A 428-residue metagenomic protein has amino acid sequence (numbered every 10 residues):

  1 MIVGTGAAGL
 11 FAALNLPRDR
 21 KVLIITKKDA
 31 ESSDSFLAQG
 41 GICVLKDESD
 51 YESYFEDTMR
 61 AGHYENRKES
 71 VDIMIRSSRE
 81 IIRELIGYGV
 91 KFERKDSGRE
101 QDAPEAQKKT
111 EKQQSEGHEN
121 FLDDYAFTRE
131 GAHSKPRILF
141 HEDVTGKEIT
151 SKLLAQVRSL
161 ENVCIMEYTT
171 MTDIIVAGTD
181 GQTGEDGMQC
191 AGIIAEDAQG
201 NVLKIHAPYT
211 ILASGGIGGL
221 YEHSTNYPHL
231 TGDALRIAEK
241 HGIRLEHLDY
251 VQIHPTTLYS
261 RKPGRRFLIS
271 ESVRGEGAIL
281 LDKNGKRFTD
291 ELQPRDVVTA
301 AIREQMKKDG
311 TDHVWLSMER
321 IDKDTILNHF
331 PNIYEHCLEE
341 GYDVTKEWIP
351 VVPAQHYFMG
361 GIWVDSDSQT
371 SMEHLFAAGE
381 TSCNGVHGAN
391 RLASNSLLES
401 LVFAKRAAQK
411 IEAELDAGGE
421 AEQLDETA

Functional and structural regions predicted by a protein language model:
M1-I24: N-terminal Rossmann-like FAD-binding beta1-loop-alpha1 element of flavoenzymes
P17-I42: Glycine-rich FAD pyrophosphate-binding loop
A30, I237, I243-I349, K410 (+1 more regions): An anion/pyrophosphate-binding glycine-rich loop and adjacent beta-alpha core in soluble alpha-beta enzymes
C43-M74: Glycine-rich active-site loop/strand segments that organize a redox cofactor
I86-N201, A213, T257-S260, L280: Conserved redox-cofactor binding core of oxidoreductases
Q199-Y209, T370-H374: Core beta-strand elements of the Rossmann-like FAD/NAD(P) dinucleotide-binding domain in flavoenzyme oxidoreductases
Y209-P263, F267, N395-R406: Glycine-rich loop(s) and the adjacent beta-strand/alpha-helix scaffold that form part
R244-Y259, C383-N395, K405-A428: Active-site-proximal substrate-binding core of FAD-dependent oxidoreductases
